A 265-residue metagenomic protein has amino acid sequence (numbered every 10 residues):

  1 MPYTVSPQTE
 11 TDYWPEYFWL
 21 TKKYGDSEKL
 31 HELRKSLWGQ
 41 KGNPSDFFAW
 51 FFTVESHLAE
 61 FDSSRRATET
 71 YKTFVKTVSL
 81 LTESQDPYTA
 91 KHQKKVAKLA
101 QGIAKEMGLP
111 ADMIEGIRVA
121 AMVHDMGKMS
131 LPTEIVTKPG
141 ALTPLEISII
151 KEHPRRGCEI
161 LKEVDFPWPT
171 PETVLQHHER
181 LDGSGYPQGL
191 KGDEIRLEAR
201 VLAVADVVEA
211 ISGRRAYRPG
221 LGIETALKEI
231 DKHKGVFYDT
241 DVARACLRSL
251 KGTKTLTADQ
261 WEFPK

Functional and structural regions predicted by a protein language model:
P2-F61, R65, E69-K72: N-terminal membrane insertion elements
W38-G39, N43-P44, W50, S63 (+1 more regions): Metal-dependent catalytic cores of enzymes that make or break cyclic nucleotides and related phosphoester linkages
